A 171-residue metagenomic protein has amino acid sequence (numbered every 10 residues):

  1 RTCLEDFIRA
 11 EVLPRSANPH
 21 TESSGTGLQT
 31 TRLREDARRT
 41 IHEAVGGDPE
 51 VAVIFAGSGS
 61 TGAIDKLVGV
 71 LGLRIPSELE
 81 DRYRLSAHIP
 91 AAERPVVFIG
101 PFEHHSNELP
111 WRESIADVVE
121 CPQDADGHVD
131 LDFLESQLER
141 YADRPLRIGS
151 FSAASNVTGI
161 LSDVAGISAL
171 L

Functional and structural regions predicted by a protein language model:
R1-L171: Pyridoxal 5′-phosphate
